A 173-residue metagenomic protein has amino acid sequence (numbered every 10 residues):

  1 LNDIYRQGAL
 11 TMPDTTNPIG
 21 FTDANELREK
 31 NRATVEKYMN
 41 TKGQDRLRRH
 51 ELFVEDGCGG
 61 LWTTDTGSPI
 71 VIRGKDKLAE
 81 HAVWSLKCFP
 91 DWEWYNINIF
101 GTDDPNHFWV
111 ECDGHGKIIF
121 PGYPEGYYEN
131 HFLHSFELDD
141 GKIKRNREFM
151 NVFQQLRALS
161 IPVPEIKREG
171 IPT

Functional and structural regions predicted by a protein language model:
I4-E55, P164-T173: Short, low-complexity N-terminal intrinsically disordered segments enriched in polar/charged residues
Y5, H131-R157: Short beta-strand edge/turn micro-motifs at domain boundaries
L47-F108: A solvent-exposed, acidic/Ser-Thr-rich amphipathic alpha-helical stretch
C58, E111-I119: Generic short beta-strand segments
V71, F120-Y123, Q154-I161: A short, polar/proline- and glycine-enriched secondary-structure boundary/capping micro-motif
C88-D91, G116-Y127: Short, cysteine-centered beta-strand-loop-beta hairpins and adjacent loop/turn segments enriched in charged/polar
E93-W94, Y127-L133: Short, surface-exposed coil-to-beta transition loops
